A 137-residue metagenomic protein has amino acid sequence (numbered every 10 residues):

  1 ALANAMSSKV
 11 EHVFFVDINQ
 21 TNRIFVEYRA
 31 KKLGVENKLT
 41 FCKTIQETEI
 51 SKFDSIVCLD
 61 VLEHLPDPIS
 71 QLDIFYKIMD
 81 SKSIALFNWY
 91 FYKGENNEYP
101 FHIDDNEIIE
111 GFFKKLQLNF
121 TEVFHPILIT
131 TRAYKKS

Functional and structural regions predicted by a protein language model:
A1-V10: Conserved SAM-binding loop of SAM-dependent methyltransferases across substrates and taxa, primarily the Class I
H12-D17: Conserved SAM-binding motif I beta-strand of class I
N19-T21: Conserved SAM/SAH-binding beta-strand->alpha-helix loop
G34-Q46: Conserved SAM-binding strand-loop segment of SAM-dependent methyltransferases
V57: A conserved beta-strand element that flanks and buttresses the S-adenosyl-L-methionine
I69-I84: A short glycine-rich, Lys/Arg-flanked "PGG" loop and its adjoining helix->strand segment in the class I
K82-G94: Conserved beta-strand signature within the Rossmann-like core of class I S-adenosyl-L-methionine
E98-H125: Conserved Class I S-adenosyl-L-methionine
